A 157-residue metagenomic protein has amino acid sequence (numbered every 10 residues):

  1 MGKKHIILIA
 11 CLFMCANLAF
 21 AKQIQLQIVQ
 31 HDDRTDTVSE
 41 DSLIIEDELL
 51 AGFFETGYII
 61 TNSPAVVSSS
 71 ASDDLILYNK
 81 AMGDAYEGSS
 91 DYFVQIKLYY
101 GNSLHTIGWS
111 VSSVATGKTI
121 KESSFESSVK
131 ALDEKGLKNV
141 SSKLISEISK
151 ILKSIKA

Functional and structural regions predicted by a protein language model:
M1-G2: N-terminal secretory signal peptides that target proteins for export/translocation
H5-C15: Sec-dependent N-terminal signal peptides
A21-Q25, E40-E55, I59, N102-L104 (+1 more regions): C-terminal/domain-edge helix-coil "capping" segments
K22, Q30-S39: A short, flexible N-terminal coil/short beta segment enriched in small residues
Q25-Q30, L75-W109: A short, hydrophobic beta-strand-centered structural micro-motif
D32-T35, V66-S70, Y99-S103, S127-A131: Solvent-exposed loop/turn segments at secondary-structure junctions within structured extracellular/periplasmic domains
D36-G88: N-terminal segment of the mature soluble domain
